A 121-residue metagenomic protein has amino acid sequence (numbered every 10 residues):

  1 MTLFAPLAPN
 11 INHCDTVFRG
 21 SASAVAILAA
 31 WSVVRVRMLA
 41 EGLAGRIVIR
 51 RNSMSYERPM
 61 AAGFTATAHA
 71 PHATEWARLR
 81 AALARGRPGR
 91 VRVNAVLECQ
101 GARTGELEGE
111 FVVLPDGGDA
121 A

Functional and structural regions predicted by a protein language model:
M1-L3, R50-N52, A66, V91-A95 (+1 more regions): Hydrophobic residues positioned within well-ordered beta-strands of beta-sheet architectures
M1-V17: Catalytic strand-loop segment that frames the active site of acyl-thioester-processing enzymes
A5-L7, Y56, A70, V113: Hydrophobic residues in beta-strands and at strand termini
H13-S21, P59, R85-G86: Residues at secondary-structure transition points
S23, I27-W31: Compact, glycine-rich, soluble single-domain proteins
A26-I27, V36-M38, I47, G89 (+1 more regions): Short, intrinsically disordered/low-complexity patches at protein termini and at juxtamembrane boundaries
V33-A73: Hydrophobic beta-strand-centered segment that forms part of the acyl-chain substrate-binding groove
M60-A61, P71-A121: HotDog/MaoC-like acyl-thioester-processing domains
